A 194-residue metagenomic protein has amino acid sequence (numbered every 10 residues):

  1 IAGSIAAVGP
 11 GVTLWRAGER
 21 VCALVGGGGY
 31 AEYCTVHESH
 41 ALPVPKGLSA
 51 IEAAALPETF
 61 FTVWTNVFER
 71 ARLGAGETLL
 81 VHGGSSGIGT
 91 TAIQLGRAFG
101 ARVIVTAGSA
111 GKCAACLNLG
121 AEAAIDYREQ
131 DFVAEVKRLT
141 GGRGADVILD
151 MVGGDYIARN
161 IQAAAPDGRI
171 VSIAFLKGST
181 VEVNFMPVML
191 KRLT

Functional and structural regions predicted by a protein language model:
A2-G26: A glycine-/small-residue-rich N-terminal strand-loop-strand element that serves as the cofactor-binding glycine loop
R16, K46-I51, R72-T78, G142-R143: Short helix-loop-beta connector
C22, L80, I125, I148-L149: N-terminal Rossmann-like NAD(P) cofactor-binding module of classical short-chain dehydrogenase/reductase
V25-E38: A structural motif shared across PLP-dependent enzymes of the aminotransferase-like
A54-L56, F60-Q130, A134: Mid-domain Rossmann-like dinucleotide-binding core that forms the NAD(H)/NADP(H) cofactor-binding site
F99, A107, V152-T194: Glycine-rich phosphate-binding loop and adjacent beta-alpha segment of Rossmann(oid) nucleotide-cofactor-binding
R138-V147: A glycine-rich helix->loop->beta "capping" turn within Rossmann-like NAD(P)(H)-dependent oxidoreductase domains
